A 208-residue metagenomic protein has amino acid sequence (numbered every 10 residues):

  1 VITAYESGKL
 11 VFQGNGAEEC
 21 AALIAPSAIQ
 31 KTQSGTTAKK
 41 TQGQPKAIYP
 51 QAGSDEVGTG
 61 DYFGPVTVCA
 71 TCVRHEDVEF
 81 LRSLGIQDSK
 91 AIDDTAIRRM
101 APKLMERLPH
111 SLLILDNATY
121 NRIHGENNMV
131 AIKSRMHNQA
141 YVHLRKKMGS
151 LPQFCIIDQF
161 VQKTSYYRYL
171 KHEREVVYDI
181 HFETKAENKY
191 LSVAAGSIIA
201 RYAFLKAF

Functional and structural regions predicted by a protein language model:
V1-F208: RNase H-like, Mg2+-dependent phosphodiesterase core, and more generally RNA phosphate-backbone-engaging helix-loop
